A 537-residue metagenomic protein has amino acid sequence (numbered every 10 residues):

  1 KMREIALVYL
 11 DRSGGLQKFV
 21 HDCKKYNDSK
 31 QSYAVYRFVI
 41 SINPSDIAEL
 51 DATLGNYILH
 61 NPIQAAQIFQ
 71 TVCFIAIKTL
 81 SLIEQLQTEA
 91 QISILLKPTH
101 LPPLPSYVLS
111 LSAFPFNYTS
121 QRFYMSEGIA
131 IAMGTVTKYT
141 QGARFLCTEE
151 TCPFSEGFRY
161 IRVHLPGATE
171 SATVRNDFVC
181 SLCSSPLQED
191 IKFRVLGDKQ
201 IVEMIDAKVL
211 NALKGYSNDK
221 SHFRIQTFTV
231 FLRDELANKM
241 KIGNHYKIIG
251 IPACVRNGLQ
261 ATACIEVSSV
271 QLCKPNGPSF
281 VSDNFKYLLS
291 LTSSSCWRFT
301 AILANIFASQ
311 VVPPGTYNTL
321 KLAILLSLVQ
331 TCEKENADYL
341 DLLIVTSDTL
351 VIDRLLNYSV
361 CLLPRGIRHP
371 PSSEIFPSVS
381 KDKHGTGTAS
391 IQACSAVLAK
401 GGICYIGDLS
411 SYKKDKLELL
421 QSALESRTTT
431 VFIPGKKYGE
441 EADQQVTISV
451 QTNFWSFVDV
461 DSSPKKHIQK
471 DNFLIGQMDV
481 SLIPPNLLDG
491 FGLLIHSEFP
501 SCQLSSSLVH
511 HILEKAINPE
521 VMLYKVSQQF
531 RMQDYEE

Functional and structural regions predicted by a protein language model:
K1-N244, I249, A253-A261, V311 (+1 more regions): Long, low-complexity, serine/threonine- and charged-residue-rich intrinsically disordered N-terminal tails that act as
V72, A76, I265-S269, S327: Amphipathic alpha-helical segments in well-ordered regions
S93-L95, Q271, T447: Ser/Thr- (and often Asn-) enriched beta-sheet segments in non-cytosolic proteins
T99-H100, D219-I225, S294-L303, E536: Active-site-adjacent bridging/hinge elements
F123, E127-I129, G134-V136, T140 (+7 more regions): Conserved ASCE/P-loop NTPase catalytic core
R144-L146, I249-L288: OB-fold/S1-family single-stranded nucleic acid-binding modules
S290-W297, I512-E537: Histone-fold modules and their flanking histone-like tails across chromatin and transcription assemblies
